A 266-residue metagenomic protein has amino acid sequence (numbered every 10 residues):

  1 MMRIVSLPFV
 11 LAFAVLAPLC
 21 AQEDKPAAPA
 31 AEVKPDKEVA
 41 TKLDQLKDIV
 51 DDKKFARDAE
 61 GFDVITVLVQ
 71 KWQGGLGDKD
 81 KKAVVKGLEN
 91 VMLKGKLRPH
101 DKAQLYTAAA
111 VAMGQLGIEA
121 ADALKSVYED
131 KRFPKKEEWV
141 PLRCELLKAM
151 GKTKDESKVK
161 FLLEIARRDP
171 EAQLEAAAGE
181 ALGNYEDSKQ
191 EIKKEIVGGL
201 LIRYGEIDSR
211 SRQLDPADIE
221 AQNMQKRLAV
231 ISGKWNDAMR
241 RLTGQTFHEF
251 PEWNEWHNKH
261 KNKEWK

Functional and structural regions predicted by a protein language model:
M1-Q22: N-terminal export/membrane-targeting signals
L7-V10, M150, E171: Compositionally biased regions
L19-V33, A40, E264: Sec-dependent signal peptide cleavage junction
P29-D36, R57-D78, D101-I118, E138-D155 (+3 more regions): Structural detector for internal amphipathic alpha-helices that build alpha-solenoid repeat scaffolds
E32-I49, G74-K96, I118-F133, D155-R167 (+2 more regions): Amphipathic alpha-helical scaffolding segments comprising HEAT/armadillo-like alpha-solenoid repeats
D48-A59, N90-Q104, Q115, E129-P141 (+4 more regions): Short coil turns that connect the paired helices of HEAT/ARM alpha-solenoid repeats
A238-K266: Terminal, low-structured helical/coil segments at or just beyond the last alpha-helical repeat
